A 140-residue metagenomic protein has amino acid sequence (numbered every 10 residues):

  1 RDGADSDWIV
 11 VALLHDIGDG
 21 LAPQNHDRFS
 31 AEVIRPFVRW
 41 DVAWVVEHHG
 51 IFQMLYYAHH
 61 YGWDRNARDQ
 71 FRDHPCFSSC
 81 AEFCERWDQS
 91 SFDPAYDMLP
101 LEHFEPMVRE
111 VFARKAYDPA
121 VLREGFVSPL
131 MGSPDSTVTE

Functional and structural regions predicted by a protein language model:
R1-G20: A glycine-rich, hydrophobic loop/mini-helix early in the fold
R1-S6, Q24, P36-W44, H48-E140: Divalent metal-dependent phosphate-bond-processing catalytic cores, especially two-metal-ion Mg2+/Mn2+ enzymes that act
N25-F29: A generic alpha-helix surface/boundary motif
S30-I34: Feature captures outer-membrane beta-barrel proteins of Gram-negative bacteria and organelles
